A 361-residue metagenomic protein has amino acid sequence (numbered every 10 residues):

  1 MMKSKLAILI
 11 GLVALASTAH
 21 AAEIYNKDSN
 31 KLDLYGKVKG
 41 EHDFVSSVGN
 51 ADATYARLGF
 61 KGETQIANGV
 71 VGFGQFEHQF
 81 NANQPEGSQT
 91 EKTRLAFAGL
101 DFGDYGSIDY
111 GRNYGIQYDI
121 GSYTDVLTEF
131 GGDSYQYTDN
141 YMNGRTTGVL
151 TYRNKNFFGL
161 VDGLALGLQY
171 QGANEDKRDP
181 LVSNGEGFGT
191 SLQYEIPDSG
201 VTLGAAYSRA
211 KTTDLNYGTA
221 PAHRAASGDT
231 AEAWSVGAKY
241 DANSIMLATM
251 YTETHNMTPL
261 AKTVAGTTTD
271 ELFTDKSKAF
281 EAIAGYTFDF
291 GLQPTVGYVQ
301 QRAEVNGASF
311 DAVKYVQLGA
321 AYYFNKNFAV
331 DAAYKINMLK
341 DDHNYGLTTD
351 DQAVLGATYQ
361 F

Functional and structural regions predicted by a protein language model:
M1-A22: Gram-negative bacterial Sec-dependent N-terminal signal peptides
E23-A173, N184-E186, Q193-S199: Outer membrane beta-barrel
S29, G49-A53, Q89-T93, Y141-R145 (+7 more regions): Transmembrane beta-barrel outer-membrane domains
G40-S46, H78-A82, Y114-I116, Y170-N174 (+7 more regions): Transmembrane beta-strands of outer-membrane beta-barrel pores
G59-K61, F97-L100, T151-R153, S191-Q193 (+5 more regions): Outer-membrane beta-barrel architecture
I66-G72, D104-I108, F158-L164, D198-A205 (+4 more regions): Repeated loop/turn-to-beta-strand initiation elements of outer-membrane beta-barrel proteins
L150, Y322-F324, T348-F361: Outer-membrane beta-barrel "beta-signal"
G185-Q317: Detector for outer-membrane/organellar transmembrane beta-barrel domains, recognizing the amphipathic beta-strand
